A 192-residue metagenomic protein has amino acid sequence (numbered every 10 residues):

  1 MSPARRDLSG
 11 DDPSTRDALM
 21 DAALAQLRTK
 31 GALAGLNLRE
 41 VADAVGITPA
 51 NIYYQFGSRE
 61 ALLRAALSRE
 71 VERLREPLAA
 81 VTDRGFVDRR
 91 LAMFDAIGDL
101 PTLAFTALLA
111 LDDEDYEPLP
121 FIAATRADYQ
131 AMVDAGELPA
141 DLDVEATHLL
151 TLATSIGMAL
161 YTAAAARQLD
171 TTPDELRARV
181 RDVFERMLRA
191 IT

Functional and structural regions predicted by a protein language model:
M1-S14: N-terminal intrinsically disordered/low-complexity leader segments
S2, D95, A127-A135, L160-T192: C-terminal peripheral helix-coil segments that are non-catalytic and often amphipathic
R16-A18, A22, Q26-A61, A65: Helix-turn-helix
L63-E70, P118: Alpha-helical DNA-contacting segments of helix-turn-helix folds
A65, R75-D113, V144-T151: Hydrophobic alpha-helical connector segments
E76-A79, G98-E137, D170: Short secondary-structure transition hinges
P120, A135-L152: All-alpha amphipathic helical-bundle segments outside canonical DNA-binding/catalytic cores that form hydrophobic
L152-Y161: Outer-membrane beta-barrel translocator/channel fold
